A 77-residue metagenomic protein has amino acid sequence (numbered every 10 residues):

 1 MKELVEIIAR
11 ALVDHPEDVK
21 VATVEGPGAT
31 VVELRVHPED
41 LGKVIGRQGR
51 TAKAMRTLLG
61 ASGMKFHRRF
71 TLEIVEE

Functional and structural regions predicted by a protein language model:
M1-K43, K53-E77: RNA-contacting regions in translation and RNA-metabolism proteins, encompassing KH/S1 modules where present
